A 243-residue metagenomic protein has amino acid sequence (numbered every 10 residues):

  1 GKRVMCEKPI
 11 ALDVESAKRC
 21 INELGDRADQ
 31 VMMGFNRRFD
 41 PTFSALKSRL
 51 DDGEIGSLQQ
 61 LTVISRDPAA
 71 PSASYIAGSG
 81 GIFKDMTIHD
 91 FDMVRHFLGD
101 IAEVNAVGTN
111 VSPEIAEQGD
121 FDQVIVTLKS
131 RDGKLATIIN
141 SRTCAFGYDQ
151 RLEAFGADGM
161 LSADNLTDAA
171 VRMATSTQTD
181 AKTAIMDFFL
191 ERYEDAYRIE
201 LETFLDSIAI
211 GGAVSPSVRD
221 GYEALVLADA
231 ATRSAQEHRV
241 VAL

Functional and structural regions predicted by a protein language model:
G1-R38: Beta-strand-loop-alpha-helix segment that lines the small-molecule cofactor/substrate pocket of alpha/beta enzymes
A17, T42-F43, D90-V94, V171 (+2 more regions): A general structural signal for well-ordered alpha-helical segments in protein cores
K18, L205-L243: C-terminal helix-rich "cap/oligomerization" subdomain common to oxidoreductases
R19, A45-S48, M93, I125 (+3 more regions): Alpha-helical elements of Rossmann-like donor-binding domains used by nucleotide-donor carbohydrate transfer enzymes
D29, R37-E117, H238: Predominantly a Rossmann-like dinucleotide-binding segment in NAD(P)-dependent oxidoreductases
D92-A169, R198-I210: Contiguous beta-strand/loop segments that form the cofactor/metal-binding neighborhood of enzyme cores
F188-E202: Active-site loop of classical SDR/Rossmann-like NAD(P)-dependent oxidoreductases, centered on the catalytic Tyr-X3-Lys
